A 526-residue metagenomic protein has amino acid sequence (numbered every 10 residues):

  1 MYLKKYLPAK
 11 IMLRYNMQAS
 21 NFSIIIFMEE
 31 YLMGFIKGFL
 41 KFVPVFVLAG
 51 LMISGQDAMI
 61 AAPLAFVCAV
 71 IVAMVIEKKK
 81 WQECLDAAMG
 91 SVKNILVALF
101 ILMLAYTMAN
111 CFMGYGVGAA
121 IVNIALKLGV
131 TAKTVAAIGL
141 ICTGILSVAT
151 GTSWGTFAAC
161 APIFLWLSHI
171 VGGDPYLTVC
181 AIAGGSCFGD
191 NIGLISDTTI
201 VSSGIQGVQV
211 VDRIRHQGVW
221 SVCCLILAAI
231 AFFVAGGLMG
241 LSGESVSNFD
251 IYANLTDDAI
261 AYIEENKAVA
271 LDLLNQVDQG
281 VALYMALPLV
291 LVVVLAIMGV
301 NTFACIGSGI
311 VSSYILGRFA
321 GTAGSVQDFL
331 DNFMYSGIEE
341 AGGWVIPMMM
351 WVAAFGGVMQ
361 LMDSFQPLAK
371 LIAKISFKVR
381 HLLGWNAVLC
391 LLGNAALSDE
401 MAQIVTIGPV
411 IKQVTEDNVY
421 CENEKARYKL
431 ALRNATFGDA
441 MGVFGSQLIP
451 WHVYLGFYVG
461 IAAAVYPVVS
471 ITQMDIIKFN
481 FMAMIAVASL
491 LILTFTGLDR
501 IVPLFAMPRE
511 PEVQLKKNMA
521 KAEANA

Functional and structural regions predicted by a protein language model:
L3, L7, F22-S23, A120: Short hydrophobic targeting helices and cationic amphipathic motifs that mediate membrane/organellar targeting
M28-T107, G114-T134, A270-Q279, L287-A353 (+3 more regions): Hydrophobic transmembrane alpha-helices of multi-pass solute/ion transporters
E29, N191-L194, S203-V269, Q403 (+1 more regions): Juxtamembrane and boundary regions of transmembrane helices in multi-pass small-molecule transporters and channels
K41-I53, A65-M74, L102-N110, G139-S147 (+8 more regions): Hydrophobic core segments of alpha-helical transmembrane domains in multi-pass membrane transport and ion-translocation
D57-I60, V97-A98, A109-G118, L146-A159 (+6 more regions): Short helix-coil transition sites and intra-membrane helix breaks within transmembrane domains of multi-pass
E77-W81, K93-N94, G172-P175, S202-I214 (+5 more regions): Juxtamembrane helix-boundary/capping and inter-helix hinge elements in multi-pass membrane proteins
M103-A105, T131-I163, A373-D417, G438: Hydrophobic alpha-helical transmembrane segments of multi-pass integral membrane proteins, predominantly secondary
K133-I145, G172-N191, H381-N394, Y420-L448 (+1 more regions): Alpha-helical transmembrane segments of multi-pass membrane proteins
